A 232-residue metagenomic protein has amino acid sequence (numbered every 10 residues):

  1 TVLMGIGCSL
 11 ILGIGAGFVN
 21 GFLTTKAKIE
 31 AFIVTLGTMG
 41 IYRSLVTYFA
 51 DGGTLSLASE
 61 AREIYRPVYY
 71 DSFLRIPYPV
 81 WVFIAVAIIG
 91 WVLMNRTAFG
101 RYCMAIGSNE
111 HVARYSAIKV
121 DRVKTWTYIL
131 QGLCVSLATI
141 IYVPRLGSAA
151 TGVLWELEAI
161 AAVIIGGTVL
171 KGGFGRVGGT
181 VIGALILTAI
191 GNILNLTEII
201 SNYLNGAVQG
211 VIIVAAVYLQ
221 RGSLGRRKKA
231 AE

Functional and structural regions predicted by a protein language model:
T1-M39, I182-G183, L187: Alpha-helical transmembrane segments within multi-pass membrane transporters and channels
T1-S9, I14-N20, S72-S148: Helix-loop-helix "hairpin" substructures at the membrane interface of multi-pass membrane proteins
M4, A31-I33, Y102, R122 (+2 more regions): Residue-level recognition of membrane-helix boundary sites in multi-pass small-molecule transporters
L10-G13, M39, R43-S44, V82-L93 (+4 more regions): Hydrophobic core segments of alpha-helical transmembrane domains in multi-pass membrane transport and ion-translocation
T24-T25, M94, V169, G175: Helix-capping/transition residues at the boundaries of transmembrane alpha-helices and the short helical linkers
A27, A31-T97, V123-W126, R145-G152 (+3 more regions): Transmembrane helix-bundle core of multi-pass membrane transporters and related energy-transducing complexes
S108, Y115-R122, I190-E232: Cytosolic-side transmembrane-helix boundaries in multi-pass membrane proteins
V135, A149-G210: Transmembrane alpha-helical segments in multi-pass inner-membrane proteins
